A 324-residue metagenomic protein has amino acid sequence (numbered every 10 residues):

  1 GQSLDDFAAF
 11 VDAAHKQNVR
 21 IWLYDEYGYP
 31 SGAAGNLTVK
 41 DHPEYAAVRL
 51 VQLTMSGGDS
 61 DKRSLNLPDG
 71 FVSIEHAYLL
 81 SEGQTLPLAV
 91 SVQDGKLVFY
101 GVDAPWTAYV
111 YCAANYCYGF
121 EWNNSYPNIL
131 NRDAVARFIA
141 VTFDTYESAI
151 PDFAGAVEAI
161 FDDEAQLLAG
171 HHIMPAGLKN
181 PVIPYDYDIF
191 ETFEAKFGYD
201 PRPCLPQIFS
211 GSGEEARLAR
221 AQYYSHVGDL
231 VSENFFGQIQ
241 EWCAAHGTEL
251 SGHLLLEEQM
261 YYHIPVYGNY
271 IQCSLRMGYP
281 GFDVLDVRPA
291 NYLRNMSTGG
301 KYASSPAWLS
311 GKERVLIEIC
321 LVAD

Functional and structural regions predicted by a protein language model:
Q2-A221, D229-L230: Mature extracytoplasmic enzyme cores
Q2-D6, Y223, V231-F235, Y261-P265 (+1 more regions): Short, glycine/acidic-rich beta->alpha junctions
H15, Q238-A244, T248-E249, Y267-D324: Catalytic-core region of carbohydrate-active enzymes that cleave or remodel glycosidic bonds
I21-G32, V157-E164, V227-I264, V315-D324: Aromatic-lined carbohydrate-recognition surfaces of secreted/lumenal glycan-active proteins
P30-P43, A165-Y185, S251-D286, D324: Substrate-binding cleft/loops of secretory-pathway carbohydrate-active enzymes
G95-G101, F193-Y199, H253-M260, P289-M296: Short, mixed-charge, low-aromatic patches
G119-L130, A216-G228, F236, Y279-N291 (+1 more regions): Glycine- and acidic
F138-A149, Y262-C273, G300: Short, acidic/polar
